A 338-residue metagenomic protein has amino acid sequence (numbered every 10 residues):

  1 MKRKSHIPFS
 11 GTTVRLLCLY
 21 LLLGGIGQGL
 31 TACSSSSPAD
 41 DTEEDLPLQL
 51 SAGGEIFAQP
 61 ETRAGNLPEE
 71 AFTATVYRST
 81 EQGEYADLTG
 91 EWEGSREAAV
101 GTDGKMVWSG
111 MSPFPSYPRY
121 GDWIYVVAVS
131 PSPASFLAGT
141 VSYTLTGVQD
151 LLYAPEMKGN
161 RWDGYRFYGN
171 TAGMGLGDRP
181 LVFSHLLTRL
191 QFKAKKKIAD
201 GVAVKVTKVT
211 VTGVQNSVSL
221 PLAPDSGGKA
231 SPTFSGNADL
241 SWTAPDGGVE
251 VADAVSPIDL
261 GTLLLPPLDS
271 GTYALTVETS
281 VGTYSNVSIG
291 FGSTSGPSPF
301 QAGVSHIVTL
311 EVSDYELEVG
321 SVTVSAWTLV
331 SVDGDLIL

Functional and structural regions predicted by a protein language model:
K2-R3, G11, R15, L19 (+2 more regions): Sec-type signal peptide cleavage vicinity
